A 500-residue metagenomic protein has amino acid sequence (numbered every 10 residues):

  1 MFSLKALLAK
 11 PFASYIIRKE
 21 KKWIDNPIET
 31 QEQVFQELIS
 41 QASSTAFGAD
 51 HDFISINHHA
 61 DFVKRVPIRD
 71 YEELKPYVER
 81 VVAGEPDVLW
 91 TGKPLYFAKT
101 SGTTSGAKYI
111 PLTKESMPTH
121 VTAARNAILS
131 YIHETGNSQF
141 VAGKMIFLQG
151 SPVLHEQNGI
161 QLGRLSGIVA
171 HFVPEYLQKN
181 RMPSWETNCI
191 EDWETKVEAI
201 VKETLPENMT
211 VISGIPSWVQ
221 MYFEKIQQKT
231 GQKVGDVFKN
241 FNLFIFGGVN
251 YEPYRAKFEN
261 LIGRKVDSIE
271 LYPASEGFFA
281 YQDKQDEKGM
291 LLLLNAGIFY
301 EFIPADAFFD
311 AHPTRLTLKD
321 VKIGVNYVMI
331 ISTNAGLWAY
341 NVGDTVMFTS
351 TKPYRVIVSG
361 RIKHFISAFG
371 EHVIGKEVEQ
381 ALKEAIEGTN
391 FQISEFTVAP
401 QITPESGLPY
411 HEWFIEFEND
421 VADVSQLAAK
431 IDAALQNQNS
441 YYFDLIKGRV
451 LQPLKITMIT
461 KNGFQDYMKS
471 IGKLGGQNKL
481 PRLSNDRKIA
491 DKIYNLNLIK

Functional and structural regions predicted by a protein language model:
M1-I54, F62-V66, Y77, A83-G84 (+1 more regions): Active-site glycine/GP-rich loop and adjacent strand/helix microenvironment that borders small-molecule binding pockets
E29, Q33-F97, Y109-E115, T119 (+2 more regions): Active-site diphosphate/adenylate-binding microenvironment
F97-I110, I456: Conserved adenylation A10 loop of the ANL superfamily
G106-P111, H364-A368: Short small-residue beta-strand/loop micro-motif enriched in glycine and branched aliphatics
Y109, M145-F147, S268, I456: Conserved beta-strand scaffold positions in the cores of enzyme catalytic domains, especially in NTP/NDP-utilizing
P111, E115-A123, F244-I245, S268 (+1 more regions): Long, hydrophobic, well-ordered secondary-structure blocks that form the structural core and pocket-lining surfaces
M117, V121-I128, L162, G375 (+2 more regions): Amphipathic alpha-helical segments in well-structured domains
Y131-E175: Conserved AMP-binding loop of ANL adenylate-forming enzymes
